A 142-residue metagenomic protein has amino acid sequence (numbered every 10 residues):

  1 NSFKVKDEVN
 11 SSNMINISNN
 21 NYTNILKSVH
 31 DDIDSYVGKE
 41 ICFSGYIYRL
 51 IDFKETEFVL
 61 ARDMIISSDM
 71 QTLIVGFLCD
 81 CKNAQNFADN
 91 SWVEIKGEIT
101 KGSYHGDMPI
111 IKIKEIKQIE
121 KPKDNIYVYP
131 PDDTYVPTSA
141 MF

Functional and structural regions predicted by a protein language model:
N1-F142: OB-fold and OB-like single-stranded nucleic-acid-recognition modules and their adjacent interaction interfaces
